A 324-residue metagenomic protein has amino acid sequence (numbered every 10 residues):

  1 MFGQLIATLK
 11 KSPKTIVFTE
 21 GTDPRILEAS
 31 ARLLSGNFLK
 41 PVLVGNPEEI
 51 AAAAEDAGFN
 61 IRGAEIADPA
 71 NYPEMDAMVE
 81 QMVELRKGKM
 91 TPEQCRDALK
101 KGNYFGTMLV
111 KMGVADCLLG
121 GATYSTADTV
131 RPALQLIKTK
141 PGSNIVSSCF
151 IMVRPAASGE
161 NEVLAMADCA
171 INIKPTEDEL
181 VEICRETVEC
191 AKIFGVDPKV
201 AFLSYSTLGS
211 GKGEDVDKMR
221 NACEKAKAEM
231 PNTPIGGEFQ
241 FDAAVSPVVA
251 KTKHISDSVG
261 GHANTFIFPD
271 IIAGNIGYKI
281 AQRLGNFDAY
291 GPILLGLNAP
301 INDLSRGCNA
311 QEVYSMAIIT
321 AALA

Functional and structural regions predicted by a protein language model:
M1-G260, T265-A324: Anion-binding alpha/beta catalytic cores of soluble intermediary-metabolism enzymes, centered on
